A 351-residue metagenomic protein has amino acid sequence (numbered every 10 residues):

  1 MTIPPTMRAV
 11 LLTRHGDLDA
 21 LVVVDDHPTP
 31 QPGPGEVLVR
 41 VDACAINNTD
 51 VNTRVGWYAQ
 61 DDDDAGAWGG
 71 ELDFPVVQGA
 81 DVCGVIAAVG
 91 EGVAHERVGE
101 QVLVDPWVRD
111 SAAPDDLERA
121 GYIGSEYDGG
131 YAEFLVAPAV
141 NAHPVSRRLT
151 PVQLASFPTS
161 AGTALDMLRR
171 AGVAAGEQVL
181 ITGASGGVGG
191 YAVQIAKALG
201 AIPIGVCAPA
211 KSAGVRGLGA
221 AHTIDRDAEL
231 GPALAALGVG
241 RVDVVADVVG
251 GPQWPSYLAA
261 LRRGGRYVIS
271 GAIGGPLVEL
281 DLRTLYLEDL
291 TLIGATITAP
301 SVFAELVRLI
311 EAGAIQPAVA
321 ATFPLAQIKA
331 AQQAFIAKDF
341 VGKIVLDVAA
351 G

Functional and structural regions predicted by a protein language model:
M1-P5, T13, P300-G351: C-terminal hydrophobic helical "lid"/dimerization subdomain of Rossmann-like NAD(P)H-dependent oxidoreductases
P28-A45, A59-R109, S146-R147: Glycine-rich beta-strand-centered segment in the early N-terminal region that forms part of a ligand/cofactor-binding
W68-L72, D105-G183: NAD(P)H dinucleotide-binding glycine-rich loop of Rossmann-like/cofactor-binding domains, especially the beta1-alpha1
R119-A120, A201, C207, R216 (+2 more regions): Glycine-rich phosphate-binding loop and adjacent beta-alpha segment of Rossmann(oid) nucleotide-cofactor-binding
T163, V188, K211: Hydrophobic/small residue at the entry helix of a nucleotide-binding pocket
I181, K197-Q253: Adenosine-nucleotide cofactor-binding segment
S185, V193: N-terminal Rossmann NAD(P)H-binding glycine-rich loop of SDR-like oxidoreductase domains
